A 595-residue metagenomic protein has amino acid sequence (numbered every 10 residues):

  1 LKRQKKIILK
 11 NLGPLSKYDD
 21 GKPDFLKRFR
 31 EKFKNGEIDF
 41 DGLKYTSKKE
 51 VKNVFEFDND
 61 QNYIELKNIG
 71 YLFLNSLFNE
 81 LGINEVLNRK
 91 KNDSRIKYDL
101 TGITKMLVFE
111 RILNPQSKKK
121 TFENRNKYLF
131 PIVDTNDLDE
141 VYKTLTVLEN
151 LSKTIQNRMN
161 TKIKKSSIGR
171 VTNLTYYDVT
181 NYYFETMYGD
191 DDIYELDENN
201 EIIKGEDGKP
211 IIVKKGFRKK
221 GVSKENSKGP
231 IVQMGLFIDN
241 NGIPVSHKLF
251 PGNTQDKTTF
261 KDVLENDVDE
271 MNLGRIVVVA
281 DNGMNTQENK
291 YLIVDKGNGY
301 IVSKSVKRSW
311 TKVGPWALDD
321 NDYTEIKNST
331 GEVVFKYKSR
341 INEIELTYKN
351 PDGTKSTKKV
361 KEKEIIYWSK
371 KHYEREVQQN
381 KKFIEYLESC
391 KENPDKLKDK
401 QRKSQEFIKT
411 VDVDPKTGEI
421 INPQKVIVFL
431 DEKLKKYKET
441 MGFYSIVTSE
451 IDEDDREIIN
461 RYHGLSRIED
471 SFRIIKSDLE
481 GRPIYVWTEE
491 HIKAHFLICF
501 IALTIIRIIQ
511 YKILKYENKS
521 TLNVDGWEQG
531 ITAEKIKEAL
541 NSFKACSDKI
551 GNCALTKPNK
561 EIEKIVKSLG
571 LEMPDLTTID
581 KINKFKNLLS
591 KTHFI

Functional and structural regions predicted by a protein language model:
L1, I8-N11, F25, N124 (+2 more regions): Alpha-helical scaffold elements adjacent to nucleotide-binding pockets in ATP/GTP-utilizing enzyme cores
K2-T101: Conserved glycine(s) in the ABC-transporter nucleotide-binding domain "signature"
N84-I595: Anion-binding and metal-coordination hotspots
